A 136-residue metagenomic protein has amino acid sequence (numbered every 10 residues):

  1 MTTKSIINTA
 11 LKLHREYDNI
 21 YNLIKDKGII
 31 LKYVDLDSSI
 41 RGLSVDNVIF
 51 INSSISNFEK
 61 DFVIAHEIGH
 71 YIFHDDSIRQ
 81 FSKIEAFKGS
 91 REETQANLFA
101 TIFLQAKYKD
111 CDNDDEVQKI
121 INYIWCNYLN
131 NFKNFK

Functional and structural regions predicted by a protein language model:
M1-K136: Active-site hotspot residues in diverse enzymes, especially metal/ion-binding acidic/histidine motifs
